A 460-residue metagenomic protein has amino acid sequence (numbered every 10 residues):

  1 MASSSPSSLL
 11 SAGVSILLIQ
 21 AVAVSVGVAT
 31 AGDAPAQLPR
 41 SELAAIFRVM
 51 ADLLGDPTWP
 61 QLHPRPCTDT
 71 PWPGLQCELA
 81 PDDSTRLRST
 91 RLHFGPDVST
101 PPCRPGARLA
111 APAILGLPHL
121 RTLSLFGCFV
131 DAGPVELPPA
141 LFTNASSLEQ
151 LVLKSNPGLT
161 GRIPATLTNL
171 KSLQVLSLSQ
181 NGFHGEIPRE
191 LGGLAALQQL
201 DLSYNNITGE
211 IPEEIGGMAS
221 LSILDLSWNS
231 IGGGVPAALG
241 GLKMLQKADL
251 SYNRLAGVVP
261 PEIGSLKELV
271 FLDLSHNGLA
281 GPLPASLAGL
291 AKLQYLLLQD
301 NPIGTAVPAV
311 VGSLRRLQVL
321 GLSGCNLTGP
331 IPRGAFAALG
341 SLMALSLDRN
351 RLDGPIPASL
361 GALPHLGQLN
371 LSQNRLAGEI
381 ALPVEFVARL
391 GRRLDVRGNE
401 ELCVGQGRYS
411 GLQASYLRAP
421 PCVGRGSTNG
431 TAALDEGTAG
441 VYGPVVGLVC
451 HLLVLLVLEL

Functional and structural regions predicted by a protein language model:
A2-L79, H93-F94, G127: Surface-exposed cap/linker segments adjacent to membranes
L53-R108, A132-V135, A306, L322 (+2 more regions): LRR flanking "cap" motifs
D83-G161: LRR N-terminal entry segment and analogous cap-like coil->beta motifs
R108-L115, P134-F142, T160-A165, H184-R189 (+9 more regions): The feature encodes a structural signal of leucine-rich repeats
G116-L120, F142-L148, N156, T168-L173 (+10 more regions): Leucine-rich repeat
F126-G185, R189-Y204: Right-handed parallel beta-helix
C128, N156-P157, N181, L202-N205 (+8 more regions): Consensus "Asn ladder" position of solenoid repeat domains
L266, V270, L290-Y295, G304-A306 (+1 more regions): Membrane-proximal ectodomain caps of single-pass cell-surface receptors
